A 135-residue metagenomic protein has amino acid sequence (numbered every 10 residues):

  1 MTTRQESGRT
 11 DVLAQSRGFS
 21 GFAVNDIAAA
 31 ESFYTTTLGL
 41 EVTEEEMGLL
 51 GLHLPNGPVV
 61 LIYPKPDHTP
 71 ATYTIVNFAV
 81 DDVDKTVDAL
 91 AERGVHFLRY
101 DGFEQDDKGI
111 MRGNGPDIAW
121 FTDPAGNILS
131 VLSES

Functional and structural regions predicted by a protein language model:
M1-A29, Y73-V76, L132-S135: N-terminal beta-strand motif that seeds the catalytic metal site of vicinal oxygen chelate
M1-V12, P58, Q105-R112: Amphipathic alpha-helical "stalk" segments
A14-R17, G21-V59, P66, K85: Core segments of cupin and vicinal oxygen chelate
F19-G21, G51, L61, I75-N77 (+1 more regions): Short aromatic/hydrophobic contact patches that present stacked aromatics for nucleic-acid/ligand binding
I27, V76-I128, E134-S135: Vicinal oxygen chelate
H68-P70: Short glycine/serine/proline-enriched coil/turn segments at secondary-structure junctions
